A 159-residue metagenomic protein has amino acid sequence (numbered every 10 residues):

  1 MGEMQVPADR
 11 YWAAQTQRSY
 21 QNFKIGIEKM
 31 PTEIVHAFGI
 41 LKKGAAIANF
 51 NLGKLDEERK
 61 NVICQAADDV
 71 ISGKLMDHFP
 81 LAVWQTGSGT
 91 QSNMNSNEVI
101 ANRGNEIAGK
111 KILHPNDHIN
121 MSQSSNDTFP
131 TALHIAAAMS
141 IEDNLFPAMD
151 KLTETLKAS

Functional and structural regions predicted by a protein language model:
M1-S159: Conserved, well-structured ligand/cofactor-binding cores
